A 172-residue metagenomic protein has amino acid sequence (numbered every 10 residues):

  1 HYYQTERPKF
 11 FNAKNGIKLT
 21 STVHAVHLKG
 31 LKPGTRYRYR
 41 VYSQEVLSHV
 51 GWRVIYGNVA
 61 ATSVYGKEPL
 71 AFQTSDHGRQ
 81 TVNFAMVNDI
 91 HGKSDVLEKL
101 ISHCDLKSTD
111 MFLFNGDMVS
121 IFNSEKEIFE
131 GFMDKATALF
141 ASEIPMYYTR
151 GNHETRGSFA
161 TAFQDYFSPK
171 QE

Functional and structural regions predicted by a protein language model:
H1-M86, S102, L106-S108: Acidic, histidine-bearing metal-coordination/catalytic regions of metal-dependent phosphoesterases
V41-A71, F129-E172: Extended active-site neighborhood of metal-dependent phosphoesterases/phosphodiesterases
Q80-S158: Conserved, compact domain cores that house catalytic/ligand-binding motifs in diverse enzymes and effector modules
